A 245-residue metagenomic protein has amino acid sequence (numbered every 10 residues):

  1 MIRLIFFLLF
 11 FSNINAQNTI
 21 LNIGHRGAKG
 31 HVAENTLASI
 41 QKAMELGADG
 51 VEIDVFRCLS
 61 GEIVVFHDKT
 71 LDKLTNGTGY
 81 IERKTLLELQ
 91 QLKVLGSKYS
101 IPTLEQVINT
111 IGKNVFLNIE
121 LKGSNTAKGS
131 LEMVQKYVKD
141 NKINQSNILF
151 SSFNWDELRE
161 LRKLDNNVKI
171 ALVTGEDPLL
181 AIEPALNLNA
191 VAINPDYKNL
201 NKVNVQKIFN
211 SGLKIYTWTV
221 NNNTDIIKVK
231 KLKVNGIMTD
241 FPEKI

Functional and structural regions predicted by a protein language model:
M1-I20: Bacterial Sec-dependent N-terminal signal peptides
I14-I245: Phosphate-group recognition and catalysis centered on beta-loop-alpha active-site segments
